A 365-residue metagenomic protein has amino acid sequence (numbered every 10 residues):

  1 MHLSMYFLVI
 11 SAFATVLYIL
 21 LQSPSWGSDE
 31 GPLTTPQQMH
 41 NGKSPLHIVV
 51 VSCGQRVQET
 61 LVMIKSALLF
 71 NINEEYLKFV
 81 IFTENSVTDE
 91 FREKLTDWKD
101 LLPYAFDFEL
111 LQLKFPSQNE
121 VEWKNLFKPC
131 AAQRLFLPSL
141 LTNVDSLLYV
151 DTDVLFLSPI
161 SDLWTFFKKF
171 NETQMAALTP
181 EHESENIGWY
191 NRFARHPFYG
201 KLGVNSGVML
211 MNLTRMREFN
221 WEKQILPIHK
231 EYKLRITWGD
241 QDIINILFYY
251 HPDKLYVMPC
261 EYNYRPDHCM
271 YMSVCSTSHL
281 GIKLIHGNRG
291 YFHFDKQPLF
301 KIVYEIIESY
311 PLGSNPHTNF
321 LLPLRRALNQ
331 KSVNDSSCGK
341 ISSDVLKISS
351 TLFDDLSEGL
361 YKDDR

Functional and structural regions predicted by a protein language model:
M1-L46, S52-R56, Y199-R365: A glycosyltransferase accessory/donor-loop signature
P45-V50, A67, K78-I81: Hydrophobic targeting segments
R56-I72: Histidine-anchored nucleotide/phosphate-binding helix
L77-S86, A177-L178: Short internal beta-strands
F91-R92, T96-L140: Active-site-proximal specificity loops/subdomain of glycosyltransferases
R92-T96, N143, P159-K169, E222: Short alpha-helix within the catalytic core of nucleotide-sugar-dependent glycosyltransferases
L147: Short aromatic/hydrophobic "clamp" motif used to bind/position activated sugar donors
V154-Y190: Conserved donor-nucleotide/metal-binding helix-loop-beta segment in metal-dependent transferases, i.e., the alpha-helix
